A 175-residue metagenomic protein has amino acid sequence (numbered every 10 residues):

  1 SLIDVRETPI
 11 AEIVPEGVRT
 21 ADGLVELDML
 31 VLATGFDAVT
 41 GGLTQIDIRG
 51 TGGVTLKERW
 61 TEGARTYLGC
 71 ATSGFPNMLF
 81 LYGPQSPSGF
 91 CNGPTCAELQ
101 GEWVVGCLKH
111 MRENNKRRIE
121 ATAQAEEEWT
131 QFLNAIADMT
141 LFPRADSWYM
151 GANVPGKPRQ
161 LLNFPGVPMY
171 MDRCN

Functional and structural regions predicted by a protein language model:
S1-P94, E98-R112, D172-C174: Flavin (primarily FAD) cofactor-binding/catalytic cores of flavoenzymes
T66, L79-N175: C-terminal, flexible cofactor-proximal segment of oxidoreductases
